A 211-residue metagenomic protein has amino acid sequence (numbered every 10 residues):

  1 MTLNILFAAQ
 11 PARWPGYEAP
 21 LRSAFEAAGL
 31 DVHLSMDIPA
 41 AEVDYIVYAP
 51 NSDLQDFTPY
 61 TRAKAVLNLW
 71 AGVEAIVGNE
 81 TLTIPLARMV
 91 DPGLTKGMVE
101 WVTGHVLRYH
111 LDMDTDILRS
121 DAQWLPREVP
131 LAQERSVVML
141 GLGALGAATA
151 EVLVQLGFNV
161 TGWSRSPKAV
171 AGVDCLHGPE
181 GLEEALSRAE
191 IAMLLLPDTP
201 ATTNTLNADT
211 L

Functional and structural regions predicted by a protein language model:
M1-Y45: N-terminal glycine-/charge-rich "phosphate-binding" loop or analogous flexible N-terminal tail
L6-F7, V32-S35, D44-A49, K64-L69 (+1 more regions): Short, hydrophobic beta-strand segments that form beta-sheet elements in well-ordered domains
D31-E42, Q55-D56, G172-R188: Short acidic low-complexity segments
D44-L118: Phosphate/diphosphate ligand-binding glycine-rich loop within oxidoreductases
T115-A148: Glycine-rich NAD(P)-binding loop of Rossmann-like domains
L153: Aromatic pocket-lining residues of Rossmann-like dinucleotide-binding sites
L156-G172: NAD(P)-binding Rossmann-fold cofactor-contacting core
P167-L211: Rossmann-like adenosine-cofactor binding region
